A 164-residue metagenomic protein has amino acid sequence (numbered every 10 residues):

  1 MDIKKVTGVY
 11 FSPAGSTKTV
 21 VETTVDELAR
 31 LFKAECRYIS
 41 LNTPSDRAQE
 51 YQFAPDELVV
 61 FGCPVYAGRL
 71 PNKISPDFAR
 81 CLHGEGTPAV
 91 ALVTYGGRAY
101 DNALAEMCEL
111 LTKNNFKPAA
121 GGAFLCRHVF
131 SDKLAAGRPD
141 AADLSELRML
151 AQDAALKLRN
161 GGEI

Functional and structural regions predicted by a protein language model:
M1-V20, V25-P44, Q49-I164: FMN-binding flavodoxin-like domain, especially the glycine-rich phosphate-binding loop
